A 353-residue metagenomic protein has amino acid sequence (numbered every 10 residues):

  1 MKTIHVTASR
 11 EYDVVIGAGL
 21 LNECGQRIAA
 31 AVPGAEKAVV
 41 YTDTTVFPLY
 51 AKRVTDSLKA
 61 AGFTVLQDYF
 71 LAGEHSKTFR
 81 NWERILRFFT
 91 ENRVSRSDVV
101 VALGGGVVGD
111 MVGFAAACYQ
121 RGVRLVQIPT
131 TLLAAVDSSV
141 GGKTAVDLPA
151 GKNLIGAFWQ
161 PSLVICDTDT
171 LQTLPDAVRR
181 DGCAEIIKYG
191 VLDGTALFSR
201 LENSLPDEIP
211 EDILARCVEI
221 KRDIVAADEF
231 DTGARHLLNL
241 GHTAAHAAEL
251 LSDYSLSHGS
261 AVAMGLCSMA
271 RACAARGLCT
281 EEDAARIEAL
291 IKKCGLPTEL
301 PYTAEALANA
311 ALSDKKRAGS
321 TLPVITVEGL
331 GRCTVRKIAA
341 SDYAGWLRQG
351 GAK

Functional and structural regions predicted by a protein language model:
M1-D98: ATP/NTP phosphate-donor binding region
V15, F114-L205: A glycine/threonine-rich phosphate-anchoring loop and its flanking beta-alpha core in nucleotide/phosphate-binding
R93-S95, C118-Y119, D147-L148, I155-F158 (+3 more regions): Solvent-exposed alpha-helices and their adjacent loops that cap or buttress functional pockets in soluble metabolic
V107-F114, A135-V136, A247: Short glycine/serine/threonine-rich phosphate/pyrophosphate-binding segments that cradle anionic phosphate groups
Q160-V164, D169-D176, A184-A196, N203-P206 (+8 more regions): Generic secondary-structure signature for well-ordered alpha-helical cores
A184-I187, L278-K353: C-terminal charged capping/lid subdomain of soluble metabolic enzymes
S199-A306: Active-site segments that bind and position negatively charged phosphate/pyrophosphate groups
